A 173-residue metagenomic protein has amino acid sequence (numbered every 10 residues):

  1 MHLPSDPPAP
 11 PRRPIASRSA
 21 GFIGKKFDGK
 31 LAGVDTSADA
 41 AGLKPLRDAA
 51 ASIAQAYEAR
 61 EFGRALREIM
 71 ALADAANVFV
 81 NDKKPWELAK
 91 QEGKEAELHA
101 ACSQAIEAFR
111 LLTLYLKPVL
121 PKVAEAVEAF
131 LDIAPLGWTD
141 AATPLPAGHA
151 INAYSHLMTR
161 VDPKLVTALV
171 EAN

Functional and structural regions predicted by a protein language model:
M1-D35, A134-L165: Catalytic adenosine-cofactor/nucleotide-binding cores of aminoacyl-tRNA synthetases and other
H2-R13, D35-L43, A59-R67, E95-C102 (+1 more regions): Amphipathic, non-membrane alpha-helical segments in soluble helical-bundle scaffolds
A9, R13-A16, A50, L66 (+2 more regions): Hydrophobic face of alpha-helices
A16-I53, N77-K94: Conserved, charged catalytic cores of large soluble enzymes
D48, Q55, R60-E61, M70-N173: Basic, alpha-helical terminal appendages of large translation-related enzymes
